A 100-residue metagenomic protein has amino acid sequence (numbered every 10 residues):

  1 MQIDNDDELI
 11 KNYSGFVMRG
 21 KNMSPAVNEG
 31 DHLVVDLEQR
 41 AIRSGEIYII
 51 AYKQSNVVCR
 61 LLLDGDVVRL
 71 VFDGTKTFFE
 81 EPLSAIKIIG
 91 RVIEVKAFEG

Functional and structural regions predicted by a protein language model:
M1-N5: Sequence-specific dsDNA recognition surfaces
D6-G100: Acidic/glycine-rich C-terminal interaction modules and beta/coil loop segments that lie outside canonical DNA-binding
